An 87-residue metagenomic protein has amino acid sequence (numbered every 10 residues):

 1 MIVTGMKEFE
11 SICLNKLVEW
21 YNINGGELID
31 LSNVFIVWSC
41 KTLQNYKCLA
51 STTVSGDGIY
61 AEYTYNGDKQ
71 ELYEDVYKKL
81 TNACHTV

Functional and structural regions predicted by a protein language model:
M1-I23: N-terminal trafficking/processing presequences and adjacent post-cleavage segments of proteins routed to secretion
K7, K16, K41, K47 (+2 more regions): Context-gated lysine
E8, T52-S55, T86: Soluble, non-transmembrane alpha-helical interaction regions
L17, L28-I29, Y46, Y73 (+1 more regions): Amphipathic alpha-helical interaction segments
E19-F35: Central antiparallel beta-sheet cores of small beta-barrel/beta-sandwich binding domains
V34-E71: Amphipathic, interaction-prone secondary-structure segments
K69-V87: A short, surface-exposed interaction/processing loop segment used at functional sites
